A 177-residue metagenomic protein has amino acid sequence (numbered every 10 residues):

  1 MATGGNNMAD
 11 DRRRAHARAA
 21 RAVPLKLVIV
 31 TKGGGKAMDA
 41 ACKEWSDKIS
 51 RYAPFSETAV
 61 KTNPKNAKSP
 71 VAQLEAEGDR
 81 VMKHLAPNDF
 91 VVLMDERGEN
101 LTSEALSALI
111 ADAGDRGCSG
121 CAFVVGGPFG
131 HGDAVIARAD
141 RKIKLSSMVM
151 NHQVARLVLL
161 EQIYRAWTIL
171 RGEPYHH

Functional and structural regions predicted by a protein language model:
A2-L93: RNA substrate-binding interface of SAM-dependent RNA methyltransferases
G33-A37, G98-L101, G130-H131, M150-N151: Glycine-/small-residue-rich active-site loops that bind phosphorylated ligands and cofactors
A40-E44, A105-L109, I136-D140, L157-V158: Short, glycine/charged-enriched secondary-structure capping and boundary segments
D47-P54, A113-C118, T168: Arginine/glycine-rich "motif VI" loop of SF2 helicases in the C-terminal RecA-like domain
K65-S119, F129-I136: Portal/gating segments that form or line small-molecule/metal binding sites
G126: Rossmann-fold NAD(P)-binding glycine/threonine-rich loop
D133-H177: Structured adenosyl-cofactor binding patch, chiefly the S-adenosyl-L-methionine
